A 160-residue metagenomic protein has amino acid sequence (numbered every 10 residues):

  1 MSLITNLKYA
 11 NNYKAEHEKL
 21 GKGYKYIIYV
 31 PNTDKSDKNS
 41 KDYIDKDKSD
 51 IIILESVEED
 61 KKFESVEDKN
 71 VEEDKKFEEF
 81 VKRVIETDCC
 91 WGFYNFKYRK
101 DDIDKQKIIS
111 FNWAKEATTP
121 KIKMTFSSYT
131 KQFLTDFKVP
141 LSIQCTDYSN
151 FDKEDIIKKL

Functional and structural regions predicted by a protein language model:
M1-L160: Contiguous interface-forming segments/domains that mediate binding rather than catalysis
